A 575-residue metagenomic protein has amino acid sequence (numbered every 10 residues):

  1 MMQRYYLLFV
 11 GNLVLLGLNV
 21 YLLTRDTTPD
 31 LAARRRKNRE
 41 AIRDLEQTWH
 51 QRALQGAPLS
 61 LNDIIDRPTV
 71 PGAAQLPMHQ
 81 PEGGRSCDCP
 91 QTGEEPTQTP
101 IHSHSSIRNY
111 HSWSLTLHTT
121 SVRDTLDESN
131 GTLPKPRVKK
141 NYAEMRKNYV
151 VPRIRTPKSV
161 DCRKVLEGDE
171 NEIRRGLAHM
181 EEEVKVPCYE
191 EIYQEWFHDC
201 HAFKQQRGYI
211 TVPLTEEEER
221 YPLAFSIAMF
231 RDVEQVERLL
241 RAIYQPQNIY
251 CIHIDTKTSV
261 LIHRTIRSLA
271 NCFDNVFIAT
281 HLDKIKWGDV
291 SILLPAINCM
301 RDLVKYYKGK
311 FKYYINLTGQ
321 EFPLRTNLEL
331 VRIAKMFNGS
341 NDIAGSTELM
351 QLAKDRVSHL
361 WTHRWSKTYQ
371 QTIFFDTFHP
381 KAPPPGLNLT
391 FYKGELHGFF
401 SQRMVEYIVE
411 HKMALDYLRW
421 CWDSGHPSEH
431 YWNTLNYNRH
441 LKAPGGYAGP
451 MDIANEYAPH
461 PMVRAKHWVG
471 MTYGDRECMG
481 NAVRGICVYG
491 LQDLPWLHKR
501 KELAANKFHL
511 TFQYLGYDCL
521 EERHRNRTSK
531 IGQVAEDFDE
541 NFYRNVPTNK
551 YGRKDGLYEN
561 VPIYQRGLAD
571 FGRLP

Functional and structural regions predicted by a protein language model:
M1-W49: N-terminal signal-anchor transmembrane helix specifying type II single-pass membrane topology of secretory-pathway
V138-I227: N-proximal low-complexity "stem/linker" segments adjacent to membrane-targeting elements
L239-I249: Short, acidic, metal-binding catalytic loop of nucleotide-sugar glycosyltransferases
Q247-T280: Acidic donor-binding segment of Leloir-type glycosyltransferases
A270-K312: Active-site-proximal specificity loops/subdomain of glycosyltransferases
R301-K354: GT-A fold catalytic core of metal-dependent nucleotide-sugar glycosyltransferases, centered on the diacidic
N338, A344-Y489: Catalytic core and acceptor-binding pocket of nucleotide-sugar-dependent glycosyltransferases
C421-P575: C-terminal catalytic/acceptor-binding lobe
